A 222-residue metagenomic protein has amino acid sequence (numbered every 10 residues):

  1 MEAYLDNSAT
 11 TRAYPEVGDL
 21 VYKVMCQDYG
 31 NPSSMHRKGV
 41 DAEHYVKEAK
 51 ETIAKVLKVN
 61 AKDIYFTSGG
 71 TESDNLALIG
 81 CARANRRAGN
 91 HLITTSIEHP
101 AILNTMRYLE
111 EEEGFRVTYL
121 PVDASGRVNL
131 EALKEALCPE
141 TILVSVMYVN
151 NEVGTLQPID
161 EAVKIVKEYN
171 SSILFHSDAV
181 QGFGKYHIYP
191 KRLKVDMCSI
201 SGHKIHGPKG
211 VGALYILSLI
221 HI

Functional and structural regions predicted by a protein language model:
M1-I220: Pyridoxal 5′-phosphate
